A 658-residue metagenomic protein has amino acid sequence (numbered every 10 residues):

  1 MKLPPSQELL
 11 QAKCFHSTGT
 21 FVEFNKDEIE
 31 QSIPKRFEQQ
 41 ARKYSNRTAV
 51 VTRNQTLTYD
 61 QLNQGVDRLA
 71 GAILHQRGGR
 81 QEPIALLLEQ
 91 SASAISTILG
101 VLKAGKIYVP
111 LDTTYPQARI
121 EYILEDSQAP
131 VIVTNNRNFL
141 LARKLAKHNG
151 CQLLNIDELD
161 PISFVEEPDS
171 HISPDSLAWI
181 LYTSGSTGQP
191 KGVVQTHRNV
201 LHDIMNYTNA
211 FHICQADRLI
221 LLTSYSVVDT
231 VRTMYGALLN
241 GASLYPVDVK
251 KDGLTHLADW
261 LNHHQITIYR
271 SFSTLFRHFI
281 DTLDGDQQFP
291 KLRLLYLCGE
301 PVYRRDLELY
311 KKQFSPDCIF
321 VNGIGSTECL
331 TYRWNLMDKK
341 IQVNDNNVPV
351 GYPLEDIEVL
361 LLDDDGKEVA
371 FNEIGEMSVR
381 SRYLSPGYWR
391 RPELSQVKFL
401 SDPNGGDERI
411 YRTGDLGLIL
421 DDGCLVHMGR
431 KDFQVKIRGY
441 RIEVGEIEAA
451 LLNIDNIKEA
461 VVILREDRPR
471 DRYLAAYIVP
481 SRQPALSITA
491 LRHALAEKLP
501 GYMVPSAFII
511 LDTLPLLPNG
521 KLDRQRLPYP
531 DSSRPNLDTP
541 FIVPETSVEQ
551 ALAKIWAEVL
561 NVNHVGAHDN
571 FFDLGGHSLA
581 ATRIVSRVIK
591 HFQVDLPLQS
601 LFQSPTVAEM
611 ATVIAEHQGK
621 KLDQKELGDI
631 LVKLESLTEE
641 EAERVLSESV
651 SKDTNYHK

Functional and structural regions predicted by a protein language model:
M1-T20, Q117, I132-S170, V200 (+7 more regions): AMP-dependent adenylate-forming
K2-L181, Q195-H197, H202, Y303-L307 (+5 more regions): AMP-binding/adenylate-forming domain of the ANL superfamily
Q39, D126, L309, Q313 (+8 more regions): Amphipathic alpha-helical regulatory segments at dimerization interfaces that relay allosteric signals between sensory
V66, A70, H197, I204 (+4 more regions): Short amphipathic alpha-helical/adjacent loop interface patches that line ligand and macromolecule-binding sites
A92-L99, K106-E125, R137, R143 (+6 more regions): Motif- and composition-driven signal specific to adenylation
P130, I478, P515-V650: Phosphopantetheine-dependent thiolation modules in NRPS/PKS and related acyl-activating systems
P130, T267, R293, K458 (+1 more regions): Short acidic/polar active-site loop segments enriched in Thr and Asp
V228, E328-C329, R468-R472, S604: Short acidic/glycine-enriched loop/turn segments that link adjacent beta-strands
